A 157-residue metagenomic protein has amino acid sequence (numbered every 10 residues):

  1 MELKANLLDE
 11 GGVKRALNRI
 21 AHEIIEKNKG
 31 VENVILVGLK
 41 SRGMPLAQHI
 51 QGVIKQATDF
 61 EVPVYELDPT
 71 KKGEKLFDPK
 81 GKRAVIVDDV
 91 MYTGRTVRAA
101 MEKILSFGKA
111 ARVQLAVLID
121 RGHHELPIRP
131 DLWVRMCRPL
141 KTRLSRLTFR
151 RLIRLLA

Functional and structural regions predicted by a protein language model:
M1-A157: PRPP-associated nucleotide enzymes
